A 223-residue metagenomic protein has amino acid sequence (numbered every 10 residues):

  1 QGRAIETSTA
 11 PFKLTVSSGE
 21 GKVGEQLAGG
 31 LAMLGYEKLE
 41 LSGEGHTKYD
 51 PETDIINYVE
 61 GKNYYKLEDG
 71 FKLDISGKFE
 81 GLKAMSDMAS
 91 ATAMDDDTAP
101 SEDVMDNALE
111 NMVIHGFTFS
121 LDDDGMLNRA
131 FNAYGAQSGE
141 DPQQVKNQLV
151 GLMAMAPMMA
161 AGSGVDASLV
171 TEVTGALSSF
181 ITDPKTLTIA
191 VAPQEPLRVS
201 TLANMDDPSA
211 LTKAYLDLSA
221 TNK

Functional and structural regions predicted by a protein language model:
Q1-K223: Glycine-rich, small/hydroxylated-residue low-complexity segments
